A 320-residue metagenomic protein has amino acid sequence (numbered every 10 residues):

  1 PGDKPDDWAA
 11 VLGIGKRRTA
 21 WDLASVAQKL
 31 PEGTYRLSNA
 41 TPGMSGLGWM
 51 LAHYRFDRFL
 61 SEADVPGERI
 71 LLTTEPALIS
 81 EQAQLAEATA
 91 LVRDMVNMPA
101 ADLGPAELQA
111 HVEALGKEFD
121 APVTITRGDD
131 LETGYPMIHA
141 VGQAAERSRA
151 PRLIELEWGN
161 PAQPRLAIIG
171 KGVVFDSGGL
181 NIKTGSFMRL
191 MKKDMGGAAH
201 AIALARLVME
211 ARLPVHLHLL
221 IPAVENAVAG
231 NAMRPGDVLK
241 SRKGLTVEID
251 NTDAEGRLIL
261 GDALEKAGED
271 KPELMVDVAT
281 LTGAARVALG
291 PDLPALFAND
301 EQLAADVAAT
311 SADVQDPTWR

Functional and structural regions predicted by a protein language model:
P1-G172: Short amphipathic alpha-helical segment within the helicase RecA-like ATPase core that mediates nucleic-acid
Q109-R320: A generic structural signal for tightly packed, nonpolar segments enriched in small/aliphatic residues
